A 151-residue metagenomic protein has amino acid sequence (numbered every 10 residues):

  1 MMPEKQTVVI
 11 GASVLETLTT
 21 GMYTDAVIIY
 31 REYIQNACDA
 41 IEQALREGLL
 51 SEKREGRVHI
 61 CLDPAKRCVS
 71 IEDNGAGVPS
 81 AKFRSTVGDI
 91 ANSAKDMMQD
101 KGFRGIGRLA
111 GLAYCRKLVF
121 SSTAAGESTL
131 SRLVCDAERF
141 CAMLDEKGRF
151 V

Functional and structural regions predicted by a protein language model:
M1-R57, K66, A81-G88: Bergerat-fold GHKL ATPase/HATPase_c domain
E42, N92-D100: Glycine-rich ATP-lid/hinge loop adjacent to the conserved G-boxes
R57-H59, G107-R108: Generic recognition of flexible, low-complexity loop/linker segments
L62-P64: A generic beta-sheet turn/junction motif
K66-C68, K117-L118: Structural motif
D73: Acidic ATP/Mg2+-coordinating residue in the GHKL
G77-P79: A short glycine-centered beta->alpha linker in the GHKL/HATPase_c
M97-V151: GHKL-type ATPase core
